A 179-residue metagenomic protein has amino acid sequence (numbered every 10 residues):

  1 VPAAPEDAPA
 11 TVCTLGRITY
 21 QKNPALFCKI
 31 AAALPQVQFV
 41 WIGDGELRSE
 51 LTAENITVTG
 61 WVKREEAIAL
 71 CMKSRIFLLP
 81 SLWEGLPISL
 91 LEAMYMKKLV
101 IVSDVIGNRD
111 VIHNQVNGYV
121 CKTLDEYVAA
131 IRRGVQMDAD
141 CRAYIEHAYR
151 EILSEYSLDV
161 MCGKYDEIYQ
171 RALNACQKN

Functional and structural regions predicted by a protein language model:
A4-K22, C28-A32, F39: Conserved donor-binding/catalytic core segment of Leloir-type glycosyltransferases
S49-E65: Nucleotide-activated donor-binding/catalytic signature segment of Leloir-type glycosyltransferases, i.e., the conserved
E50, L91, V105-Q115, Y119-C121: Short acidic/histidine- and often glycine-rich active-site loop of Leloir-type glycosyltransferases that engages
W61-V62, A69-S74: Short alpha-helical donor nucleotide-sugar binding micro-motif in glycosyltransferases
L82: Aromatic "clamp/platform" in nucleotide-sugar-dependent glycosyltransferases that forms part of the donor/acceptor
L99-V102: Short hydrophobic beta-strand element within catalytic cores of glycosyltransferases and related nucleotide-activated
N114-D125, R133-A139: Conserved acidic donor-binding segment of nucleotide-sugar-dependent glycosyltransferases
D140-E155, K164-E167: A short, well-ordered alpha-helix in the C-terminal region of glycosyltransferases
